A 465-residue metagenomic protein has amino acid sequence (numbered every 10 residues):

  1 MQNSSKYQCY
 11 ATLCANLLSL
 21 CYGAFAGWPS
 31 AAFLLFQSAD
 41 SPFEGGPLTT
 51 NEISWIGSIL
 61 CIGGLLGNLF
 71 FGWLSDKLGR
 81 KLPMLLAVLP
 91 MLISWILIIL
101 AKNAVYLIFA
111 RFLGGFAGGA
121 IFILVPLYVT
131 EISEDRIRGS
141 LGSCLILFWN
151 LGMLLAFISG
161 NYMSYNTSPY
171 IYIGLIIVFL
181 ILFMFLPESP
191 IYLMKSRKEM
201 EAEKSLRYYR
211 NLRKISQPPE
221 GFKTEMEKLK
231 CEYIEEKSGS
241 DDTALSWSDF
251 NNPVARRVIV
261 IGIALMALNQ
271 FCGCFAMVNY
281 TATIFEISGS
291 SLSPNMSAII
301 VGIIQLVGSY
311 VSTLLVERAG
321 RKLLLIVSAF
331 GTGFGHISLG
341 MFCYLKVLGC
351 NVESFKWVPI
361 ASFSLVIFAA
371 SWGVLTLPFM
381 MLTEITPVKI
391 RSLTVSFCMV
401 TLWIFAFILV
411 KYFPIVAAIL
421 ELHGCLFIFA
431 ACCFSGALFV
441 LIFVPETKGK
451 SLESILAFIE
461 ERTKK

Functional and structural regions predicted by a protein language model:
M1-R207, E236-K465: Alpha-helical transmembrane bundle of multi-pass membrane proteins
Y209-T224: Short intracellular "coupling" helices and adjacent cytoplasmic loop segments at the cytosolic face of multi-pass
E225-M226, K230-E235: Cytosol/matrix-facing amphipathic helices and coiled-coil assembly/linker segments of eukaryotic membrane proteins
